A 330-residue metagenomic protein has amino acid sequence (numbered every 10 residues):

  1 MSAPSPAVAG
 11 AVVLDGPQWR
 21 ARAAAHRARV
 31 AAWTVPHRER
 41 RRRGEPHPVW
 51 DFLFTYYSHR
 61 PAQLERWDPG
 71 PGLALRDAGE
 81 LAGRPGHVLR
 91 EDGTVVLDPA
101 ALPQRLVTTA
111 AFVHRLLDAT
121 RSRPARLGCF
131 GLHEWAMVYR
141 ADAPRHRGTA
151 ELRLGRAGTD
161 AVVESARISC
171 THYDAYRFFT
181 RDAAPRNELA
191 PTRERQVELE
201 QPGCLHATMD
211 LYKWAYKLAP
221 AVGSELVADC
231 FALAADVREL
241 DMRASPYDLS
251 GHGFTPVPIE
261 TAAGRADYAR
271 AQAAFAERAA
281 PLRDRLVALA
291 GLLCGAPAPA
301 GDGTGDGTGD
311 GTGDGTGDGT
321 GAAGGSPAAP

Functional and structural regions predicted by a protein language model:
S2-L116, H252-G301: Active-site acidic/histidine clusters and adjacent loop/turn architecture that either coordinate catalytic ions
G86-P99, G128-W135, H206-L211: Glycine-rich, often proline-containing surface loops adjacent to acidic residues and nearby aromatics that form
L102-R195: A contiguous catalytic/ligand-binding core that recognizes phosphate-bearing ligands
P191, E198-A300: Charged low-complexity "KEKE/polyampholyte" interaction tracts
A300, A322-G324: Intrinsically disordered, low-complexity repeat tracts enriched in Pro/Ser/Thr
G303-T320: Long, intrinsically disordered low-complexity tandem-repeat segments
G325-P330: Long, compositionally biased intrinsically disordered regions
